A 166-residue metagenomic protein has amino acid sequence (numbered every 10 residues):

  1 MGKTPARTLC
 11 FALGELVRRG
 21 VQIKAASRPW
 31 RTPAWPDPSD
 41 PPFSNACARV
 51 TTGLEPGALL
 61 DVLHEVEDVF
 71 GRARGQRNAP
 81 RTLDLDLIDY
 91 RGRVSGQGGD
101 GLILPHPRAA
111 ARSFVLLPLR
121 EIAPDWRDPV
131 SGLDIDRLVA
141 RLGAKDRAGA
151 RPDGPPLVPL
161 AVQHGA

Functional and structural regions predicted by a protein language model:
M1, T52-L54: A generic structural motif
M1-R7, P41-A46, R72-R74: Short low-complexity stretches enriched in small and charged residues
M1-V21, S27-R31: N-terminal beta1-alpha1 ligand-phosphate binding loop
L9, L13, N45-C47, P56 (+1 more regions): A general structural signal for well-ordered alpha-helical packing
Q22-I23, D89: A SAM-dependent methyltransferase catalytic signature shared across enzymes that methylate proteins
A25-T52: Short, charge-patterned binding micro-sites
W35-P42, G57-A166: Flexible, gly/pro- and Lys/Arg-enriched active-site loops
